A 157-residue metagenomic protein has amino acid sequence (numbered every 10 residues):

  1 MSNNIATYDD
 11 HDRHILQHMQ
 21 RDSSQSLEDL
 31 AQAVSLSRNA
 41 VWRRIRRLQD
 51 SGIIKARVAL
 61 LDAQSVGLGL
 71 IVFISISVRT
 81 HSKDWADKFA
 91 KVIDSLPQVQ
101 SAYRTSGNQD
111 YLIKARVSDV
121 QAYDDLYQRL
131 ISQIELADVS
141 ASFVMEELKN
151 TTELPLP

Functional and structural regions predicted by a protein language model:
M1-P157: A compositional/biophysical signature of low hydrophobicity enriched in polar/charged and small residues
